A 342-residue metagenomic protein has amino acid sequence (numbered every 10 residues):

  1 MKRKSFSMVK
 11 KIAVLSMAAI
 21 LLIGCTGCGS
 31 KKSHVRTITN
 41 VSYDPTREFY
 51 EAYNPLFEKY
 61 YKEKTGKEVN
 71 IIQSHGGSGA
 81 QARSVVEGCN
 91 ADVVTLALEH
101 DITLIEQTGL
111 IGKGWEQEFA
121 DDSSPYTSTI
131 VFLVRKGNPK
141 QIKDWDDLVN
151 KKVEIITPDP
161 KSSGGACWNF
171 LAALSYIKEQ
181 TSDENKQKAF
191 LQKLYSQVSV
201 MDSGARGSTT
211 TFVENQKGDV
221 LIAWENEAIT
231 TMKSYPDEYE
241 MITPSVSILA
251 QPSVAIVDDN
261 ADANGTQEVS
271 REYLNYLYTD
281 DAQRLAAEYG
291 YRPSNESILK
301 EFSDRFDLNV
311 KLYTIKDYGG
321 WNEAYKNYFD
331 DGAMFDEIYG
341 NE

Functional and structural regions predicted by a protein language model:
K2-S16: Bacterial N-terminal signal peptides that target proteins for export
I23-G27: C-terminal motif of bacterial Sec signal peptides marking the signal peptidase cleavage site
K32-S162, S303, N309, G340-E342: N-terminal segment of the mature folded domain
V41-Y43, V134-K136, E154-Q180, L194-V198 (+1 more regions): Short beta-strand->loop
S124-V131, L191-Y195, D202-S203, S234-Q267: Periplasmic-binding protein-like
G137-K143, S162, S175-D183, N260-E268: Short helix-loop capping/hinge motifs at secondary-structure junctions, enriched in acidic/polar residues
Q180-S245: Ligand-binding pocket segment of bilobal, Venus flytrap-like solute-binding proteins
A261-E342: Extracellular/periplasmic juxtamembrane helices and adjacent flexible linkers that interface with membrane partners
